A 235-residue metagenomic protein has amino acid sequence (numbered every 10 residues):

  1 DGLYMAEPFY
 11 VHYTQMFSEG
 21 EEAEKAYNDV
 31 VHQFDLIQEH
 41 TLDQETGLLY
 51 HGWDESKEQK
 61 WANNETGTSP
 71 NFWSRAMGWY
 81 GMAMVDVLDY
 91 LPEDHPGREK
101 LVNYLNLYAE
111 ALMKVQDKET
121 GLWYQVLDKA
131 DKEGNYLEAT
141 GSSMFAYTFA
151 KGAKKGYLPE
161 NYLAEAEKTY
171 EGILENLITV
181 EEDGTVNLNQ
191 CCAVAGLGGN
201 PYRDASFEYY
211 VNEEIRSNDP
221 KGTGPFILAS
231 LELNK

Functional and structural regions predicted by a protein language model:
D1-L3, A62-M82, E93, G97 (+4 more regions): Solvent-exposed loop and edge beta-strand segments that line ligand/cofactor-binding and catalytic clefts
L3-E7, V31, L36-T41, T46-S69 (+8 more regions): His/Met- and acidic-residue-enriched segments that coordinate or traffic transition-metal cofactors and support
M5, D29, W79, Y104-L107 (+3 more regions): Charged catalytic carboxylate motif
E7-E21, W79-G97, S143-L158, P225-K235: Well-ordered alpha-helical scaffold segments within catalytic/enzyme domains
Y27-K60, V102-T120, E165-D183: Long, well-ordered core segments of solenoidal/helical folds
D43-G47, Y90-G97, D117-W123, K155-E160 (+2 more regions): Surface-exposed helix-capping loop/turn segments at secondary-structure junctions
V85-V102, N106-M113, T120-D128: C-terminal transactivation domains of fungal Zn(2)-Cys(6)
G134-L137, G141, A146, K151-K235: CBM-like carbohydrate-recognition segments
